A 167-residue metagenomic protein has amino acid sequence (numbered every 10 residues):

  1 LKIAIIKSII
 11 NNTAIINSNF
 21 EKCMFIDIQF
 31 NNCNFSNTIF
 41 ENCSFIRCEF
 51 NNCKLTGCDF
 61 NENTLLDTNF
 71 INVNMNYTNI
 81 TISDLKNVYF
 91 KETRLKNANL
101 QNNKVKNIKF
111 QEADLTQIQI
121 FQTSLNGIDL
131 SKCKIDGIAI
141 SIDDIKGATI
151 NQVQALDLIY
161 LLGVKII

Functional and structural regions predicted by a protein language model:
L1-I167: Tandem repeat scaffolds
